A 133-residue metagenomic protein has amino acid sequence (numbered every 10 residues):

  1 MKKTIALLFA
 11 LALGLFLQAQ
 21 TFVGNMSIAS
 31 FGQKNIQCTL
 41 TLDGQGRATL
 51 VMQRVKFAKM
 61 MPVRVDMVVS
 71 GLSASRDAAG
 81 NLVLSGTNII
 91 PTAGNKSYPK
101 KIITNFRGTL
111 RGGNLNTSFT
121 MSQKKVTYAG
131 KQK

Functional and structural regions predicted by a protein language model:
M1-V23: Bacterial Sec-dependent N-terminal signal peptides
A19-S30, K34-N35, R64-N81, G112-K133: Edge beta-strand at a domain terminus
T21-T49, I90-I102: Short, solvent-exposed loop/hinge segments that bridge or flank secondary-structure elements
S30-G32, R54-V65, I90-K100, Q123-A129: Short, surface-exposed beta-strand/loop "edge" segments at domain boundaries and coil↔beta transitions
I36-S75: N-terminal glycine/threonine-rich, aromatic-flanked beta-hairpin/loop signature
T49-M52, L82-G86: A short hydrophobic beta-strand element
V83-S118: Acidic, glycine-rich flexible loop segments
